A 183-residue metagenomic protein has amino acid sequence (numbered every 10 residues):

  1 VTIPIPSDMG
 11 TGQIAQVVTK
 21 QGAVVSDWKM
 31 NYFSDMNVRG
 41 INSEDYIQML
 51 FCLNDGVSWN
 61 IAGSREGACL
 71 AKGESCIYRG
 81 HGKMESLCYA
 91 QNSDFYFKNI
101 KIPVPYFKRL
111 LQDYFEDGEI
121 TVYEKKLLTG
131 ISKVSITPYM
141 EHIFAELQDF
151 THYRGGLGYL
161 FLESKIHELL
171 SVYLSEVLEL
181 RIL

Functional and structural regions predicted by a protein language model:
T2-Y96: N-terminal functional module of multi-domain proteins
W59-L183: Alpha-helical bundle regulatory/interaction domains
